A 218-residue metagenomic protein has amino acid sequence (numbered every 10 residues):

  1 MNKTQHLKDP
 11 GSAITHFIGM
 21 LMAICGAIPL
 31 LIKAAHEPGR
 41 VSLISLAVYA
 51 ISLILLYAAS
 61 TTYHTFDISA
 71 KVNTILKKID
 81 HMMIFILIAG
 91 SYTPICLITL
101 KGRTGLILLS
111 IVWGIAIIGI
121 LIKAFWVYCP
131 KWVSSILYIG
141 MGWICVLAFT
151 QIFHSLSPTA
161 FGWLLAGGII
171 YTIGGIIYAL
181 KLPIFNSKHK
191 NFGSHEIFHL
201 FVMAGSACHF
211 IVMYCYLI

Functional and structural regions predicted by a protein language model:
M1-I218: Multi-pass alpha-helical transmembrane bundles in non-GPCR membrane proteins that perform intramembrane catalysis
